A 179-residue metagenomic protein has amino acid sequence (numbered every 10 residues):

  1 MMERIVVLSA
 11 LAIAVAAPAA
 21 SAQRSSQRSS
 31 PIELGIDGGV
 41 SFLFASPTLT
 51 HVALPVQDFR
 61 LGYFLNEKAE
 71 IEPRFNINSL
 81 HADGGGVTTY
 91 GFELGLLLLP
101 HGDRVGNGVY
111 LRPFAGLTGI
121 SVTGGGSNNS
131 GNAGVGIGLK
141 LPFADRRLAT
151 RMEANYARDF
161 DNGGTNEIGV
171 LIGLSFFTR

Functional and structural regions predicted by a protein language model:
M1-S30, R179: Cleavable N-terminal export/targeting peptides
Q23, F42, D58-G136, L141-T150: Gram-negative (and chloroplast) outer-membrane scaffold detector with strong preference for beta-barrel transmembrane
R28, H51-L54, G86-Y90, S127-G131 (+1 more regions): Short sequence motifs at beta-strands and strand-loop junctions characteristic of Gram-negative outer-membrane
P31-R60: N-terminal targeting signals for Sec/Tat export/insertion, comprising classic cleavable signal peptides
E33, F92-L98, L141, T165-R179: Outer-membrane beta-barrel "beta-signal"
F114, D159-N162: Short active-site-adjacent structural elements
E153-N155: C-terminal binding/interaction regions
